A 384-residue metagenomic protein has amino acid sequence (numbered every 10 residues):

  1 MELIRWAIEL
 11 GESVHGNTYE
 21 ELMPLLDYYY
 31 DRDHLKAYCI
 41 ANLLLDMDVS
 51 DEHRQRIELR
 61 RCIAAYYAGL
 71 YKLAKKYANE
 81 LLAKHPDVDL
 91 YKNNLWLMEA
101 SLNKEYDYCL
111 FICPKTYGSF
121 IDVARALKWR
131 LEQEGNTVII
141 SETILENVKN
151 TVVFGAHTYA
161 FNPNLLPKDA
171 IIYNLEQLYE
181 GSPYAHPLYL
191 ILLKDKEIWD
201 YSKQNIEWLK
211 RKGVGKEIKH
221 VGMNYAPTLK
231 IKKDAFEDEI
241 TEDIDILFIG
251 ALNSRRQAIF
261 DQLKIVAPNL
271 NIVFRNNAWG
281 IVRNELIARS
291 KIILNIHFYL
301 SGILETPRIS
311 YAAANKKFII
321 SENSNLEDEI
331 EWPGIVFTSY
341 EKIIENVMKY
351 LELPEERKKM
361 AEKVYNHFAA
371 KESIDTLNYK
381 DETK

Functional and structural regions predicted by a protein language model:
H15-M23, E52-E58, D87: Generic helix N-cap/helix-start motif at coil->alpha-helix transitions
M23-P24, R60, N93-L97: "A position-specific structural signal for the A-helix of alpha-solenoid helical repeats
D31-R32, A68, L102: Structural motif corresponding to the intra-repeat A-B loop/turn of tetratricopeptide repeats
K104-V148, F154-K168, Y173-V336, D375 (+1 more regions): Nucleotide-sugar donor-binding catalytic core of glycosyltransferases
S339-E356: C-terminal "capping" alpha-helix adjacent to the active site of nucleotide-linked donor transferases in cell-envelope
L351-K384: A charged, aromatic-enriched C-terminal amphipathic alpha-helix characteristic of glycosyltransferases across folds
